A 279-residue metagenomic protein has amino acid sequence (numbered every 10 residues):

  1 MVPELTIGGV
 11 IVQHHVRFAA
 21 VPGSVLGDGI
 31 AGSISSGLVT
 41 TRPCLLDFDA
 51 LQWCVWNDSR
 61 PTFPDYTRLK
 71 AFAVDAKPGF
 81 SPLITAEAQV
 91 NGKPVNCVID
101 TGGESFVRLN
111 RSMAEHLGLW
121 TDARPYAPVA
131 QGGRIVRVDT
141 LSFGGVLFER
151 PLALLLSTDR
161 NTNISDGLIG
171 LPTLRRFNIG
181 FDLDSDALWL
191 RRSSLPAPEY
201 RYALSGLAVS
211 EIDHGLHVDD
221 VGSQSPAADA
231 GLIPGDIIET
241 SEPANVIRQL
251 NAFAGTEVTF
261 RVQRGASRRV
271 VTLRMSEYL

Functional and structural regions predicted by a protein language model:
M1-L279: Pepsin/retropepsin-fold aspartyl endopeptidases
